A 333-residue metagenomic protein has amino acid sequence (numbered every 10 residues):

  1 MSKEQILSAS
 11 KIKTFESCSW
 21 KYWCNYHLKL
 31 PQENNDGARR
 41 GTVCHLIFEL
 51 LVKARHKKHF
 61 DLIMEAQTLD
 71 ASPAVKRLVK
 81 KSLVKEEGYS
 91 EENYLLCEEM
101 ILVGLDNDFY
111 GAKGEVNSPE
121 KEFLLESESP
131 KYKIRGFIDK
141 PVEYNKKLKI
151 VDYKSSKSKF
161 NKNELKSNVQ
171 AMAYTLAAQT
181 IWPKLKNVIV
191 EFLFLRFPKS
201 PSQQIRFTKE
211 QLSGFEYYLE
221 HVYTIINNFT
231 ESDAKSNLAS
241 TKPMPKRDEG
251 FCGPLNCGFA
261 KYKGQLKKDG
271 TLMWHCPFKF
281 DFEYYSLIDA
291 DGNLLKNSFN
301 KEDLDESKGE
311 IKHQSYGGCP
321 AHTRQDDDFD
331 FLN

Functional and structural regions predicted by a protein language model:
S2-I12: Short acidic, Pro/Gly- and aromatic-enriched capping/linker segments at domain boundaries
I6, A177-N333: Metal-dependent nuclease catalytic regions and adjoining charged, substrate-binding loops involved in nucleic-acid end
I12-K57, N256: Nuclease catalytic cores
K21, K53, K57, Y110 (+1 more regions): Intrinsically disordered or highly flexible coil/loop and linker segments, enriched in small and charged/polar residues
N25, L46, L50, V103 (+2 more regions): Residue-level signal for well-ordered alpha-helical scaffold segments within enzymatic catalytic domains
D36, R40, C44, N93 (+2 more regions): Hydrophobic (often cysteine-bearing) scaffold residues that line and stabilize catalytic clefts of nucleotide/cofactor
I47-E122, E126: A non-catalytic, helix-rich entry segment at domain boundaries
V116-N227: Mg2+/Mn2+-dependent nuclease catalytic core
